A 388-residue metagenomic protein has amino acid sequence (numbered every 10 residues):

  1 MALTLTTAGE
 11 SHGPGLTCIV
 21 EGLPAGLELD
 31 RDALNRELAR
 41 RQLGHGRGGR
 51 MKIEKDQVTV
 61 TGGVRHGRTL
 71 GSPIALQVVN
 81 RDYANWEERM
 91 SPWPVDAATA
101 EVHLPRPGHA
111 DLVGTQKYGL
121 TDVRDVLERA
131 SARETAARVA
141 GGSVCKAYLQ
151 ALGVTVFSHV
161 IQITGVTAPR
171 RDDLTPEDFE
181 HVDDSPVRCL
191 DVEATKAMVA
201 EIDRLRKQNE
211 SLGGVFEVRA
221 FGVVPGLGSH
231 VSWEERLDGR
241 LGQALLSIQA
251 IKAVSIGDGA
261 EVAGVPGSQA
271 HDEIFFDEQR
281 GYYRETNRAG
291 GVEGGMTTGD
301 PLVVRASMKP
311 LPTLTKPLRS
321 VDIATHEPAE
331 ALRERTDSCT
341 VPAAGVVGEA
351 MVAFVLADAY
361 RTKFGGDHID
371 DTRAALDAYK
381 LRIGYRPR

Functional and structural regions predicted by a protein language model:
M1-R388: Generic N-terminal targeting/processing segments that precede catalytic cores or assembly contacts
